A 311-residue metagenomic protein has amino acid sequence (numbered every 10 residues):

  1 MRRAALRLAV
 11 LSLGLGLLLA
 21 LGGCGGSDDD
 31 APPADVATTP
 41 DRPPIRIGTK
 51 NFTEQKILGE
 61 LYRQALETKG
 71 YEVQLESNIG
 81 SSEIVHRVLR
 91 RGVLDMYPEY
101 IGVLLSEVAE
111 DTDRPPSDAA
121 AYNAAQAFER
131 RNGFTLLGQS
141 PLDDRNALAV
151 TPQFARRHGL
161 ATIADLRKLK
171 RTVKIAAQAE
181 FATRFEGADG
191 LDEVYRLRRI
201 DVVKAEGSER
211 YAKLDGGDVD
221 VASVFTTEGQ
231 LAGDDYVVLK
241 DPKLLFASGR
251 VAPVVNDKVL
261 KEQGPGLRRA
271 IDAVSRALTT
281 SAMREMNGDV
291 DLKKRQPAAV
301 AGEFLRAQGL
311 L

Functional and structural regions predicted by a protein language model:
M1-L13: Bacterial N-terminal signal peptides that target proteins for export
L19-G23: C-terminal motif of bacterial Sec signal peptides marking the signal peptidase cleavage site
G25-D28: Bacterial signal peptide processing site
P43-P44, A182, E186, D192 (+2 more regions): An extracytoplasmic/periplasmic, membrane-proximal ligand-sensing/linker region
P44-Q74, P141-A212, G216, R295-A299: Bilobed "Venus flytrap"/periplasmic-binding protein-like clamshell domains and structurally analogous long
D95-E99, V219-F225: Paired acidic/hydrophobic, glycine-rich loop segments that form the ligand-binding mouth/hinge of periplasmic-binding
V108-S117, Y122-L137, G216-D218, Q230-L244: Ligand-binding "clamshell"
N146-R156, G249-Q263: A bilobed periplasmic-binding-protein/Venus flytrap-type ligand-binding module shared by bacterial periplasmic
